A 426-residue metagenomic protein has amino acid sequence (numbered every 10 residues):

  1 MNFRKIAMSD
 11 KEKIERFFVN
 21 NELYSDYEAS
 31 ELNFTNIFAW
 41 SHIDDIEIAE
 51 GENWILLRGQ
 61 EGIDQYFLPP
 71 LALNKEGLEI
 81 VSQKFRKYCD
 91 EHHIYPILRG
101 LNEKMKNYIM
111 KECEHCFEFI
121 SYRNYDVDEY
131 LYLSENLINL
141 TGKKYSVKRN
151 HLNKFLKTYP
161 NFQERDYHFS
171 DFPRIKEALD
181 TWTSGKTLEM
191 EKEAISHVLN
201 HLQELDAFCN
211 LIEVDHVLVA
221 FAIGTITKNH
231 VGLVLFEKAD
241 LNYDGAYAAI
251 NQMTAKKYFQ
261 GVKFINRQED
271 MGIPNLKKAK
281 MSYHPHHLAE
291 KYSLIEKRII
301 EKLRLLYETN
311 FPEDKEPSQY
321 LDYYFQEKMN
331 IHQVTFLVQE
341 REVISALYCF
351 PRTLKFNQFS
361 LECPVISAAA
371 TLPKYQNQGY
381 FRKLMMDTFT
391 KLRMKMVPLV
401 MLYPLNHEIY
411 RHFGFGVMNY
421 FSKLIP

Functional and structural regions predicted by a protein language model:
M1-S30, I138-E193, E296-P351, Q358-V365 (+1 more regions): Short amphipathic alpha-helix that is part of the acyltransferase structural core
F3-K5, D44-E47, H115-R123, N161-D166 (+1 more regions): Short secondary-structure junctions
E12, R16, Q83, P173 (+5 more regions): A broad, structural surface signal
A29-L101, V214-Y243, R304-Q378, P398 (+1 more regions): Conserved donor-binding loop and adjoining core beta-sheet/short helix segment in diverse acyl/aminoacyl transferases
L73-N161, I265, M385-P426: Acyl-donor-binding surface of acyltransferase catalytic domains
F169, E177-L233: A mid-sequence, solvent-exposed acidic-amphipathic segment
C209-L294, C349, F359-F415: Aromatic (often tryptophan-rich) hydrophobic motifs at membrane interfaces
